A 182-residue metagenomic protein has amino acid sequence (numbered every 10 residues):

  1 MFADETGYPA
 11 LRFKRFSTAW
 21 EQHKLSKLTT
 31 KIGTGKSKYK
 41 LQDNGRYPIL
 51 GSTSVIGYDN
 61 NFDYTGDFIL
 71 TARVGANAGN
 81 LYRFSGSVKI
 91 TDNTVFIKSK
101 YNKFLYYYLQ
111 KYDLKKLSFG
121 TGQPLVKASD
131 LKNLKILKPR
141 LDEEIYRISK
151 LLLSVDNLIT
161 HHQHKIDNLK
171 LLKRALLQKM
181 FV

Functional and structural regions predicted by a protein language model:
M1-K27, L137-V182: Amphipathic alpha-helical coiled-coil/heptad-repeat segments
D4, Y112-K116: A short secondary-structure junction motif
R12-G35, K40-I49: Non-catalytic DNA-recognition/assembly elements of restriction-modification systems
W20, K24-L25, S37, I49-S52 (+4 more regions): Non-catalytic beta-sheet/beta-sandwich ligand-binding modules that flank or precede catalytic cores
G45, L125-V126, K170: Short amphipathic alpha-helical segments embedded in low-complexity Lys/Glu-rich regions
P48, V95, K150: Conserved, well-structured core segments
G51-Q110, F119-Q123, K127-L131: A short beta-sheet element
